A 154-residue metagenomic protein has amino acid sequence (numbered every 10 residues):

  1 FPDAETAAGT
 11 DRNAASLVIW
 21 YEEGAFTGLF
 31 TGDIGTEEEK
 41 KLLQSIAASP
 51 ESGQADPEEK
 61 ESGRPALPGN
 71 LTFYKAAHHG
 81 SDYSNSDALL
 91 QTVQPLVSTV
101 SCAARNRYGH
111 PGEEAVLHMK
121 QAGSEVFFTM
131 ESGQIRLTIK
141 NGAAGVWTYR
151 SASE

Functional and structural regions predicted by a protein language model:
F1-E61, A66-G69, E131-E154: Core dinuclear metal-dependent hydrolase active-site scaffold
E39-G133: Cap/insert and terminal regions of metallo-dependent hydrolase folds
